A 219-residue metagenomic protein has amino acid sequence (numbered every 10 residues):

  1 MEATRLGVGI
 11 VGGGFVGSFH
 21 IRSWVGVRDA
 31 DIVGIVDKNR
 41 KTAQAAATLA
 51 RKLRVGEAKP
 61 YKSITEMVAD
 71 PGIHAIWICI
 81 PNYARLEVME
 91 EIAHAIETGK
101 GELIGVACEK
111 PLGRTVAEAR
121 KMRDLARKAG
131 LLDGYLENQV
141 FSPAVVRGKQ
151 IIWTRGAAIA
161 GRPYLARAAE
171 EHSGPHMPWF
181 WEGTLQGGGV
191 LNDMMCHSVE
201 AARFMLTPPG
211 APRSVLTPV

Functional and structural regions predicted by a protein language model:
M1-L53, A202-R203: N-terminal Rossmann-like dinucleotide-binding module
T4-L6, I104, L131, Y164: Nucleotide donor/acceptor-binding cores
S18, L86, C196: Residues forming the Rossmann-fold NAD(P)(H) cofactor-binding site
V33, A58, G72-H74, I104 (+1 more regions): Conserved acidic residues
A50-V55, A93-I104, T154-I159, T207-S214: Alpha-helix termini
E57-I64: Conserved SAM-binding strand-loop segment of SAM-dependent methyltransferases
V68, H74-I78, L86-V140: Beta-strand-loop-alpha-helix segment that lines the small-molecule cofactor/substrate pocket of alpha/beta enzymes
L132, Q139-V219: Predominantly a Rossmann-like dinucleotide-binding segment in NAD(P)-dependent oxidoreductases
